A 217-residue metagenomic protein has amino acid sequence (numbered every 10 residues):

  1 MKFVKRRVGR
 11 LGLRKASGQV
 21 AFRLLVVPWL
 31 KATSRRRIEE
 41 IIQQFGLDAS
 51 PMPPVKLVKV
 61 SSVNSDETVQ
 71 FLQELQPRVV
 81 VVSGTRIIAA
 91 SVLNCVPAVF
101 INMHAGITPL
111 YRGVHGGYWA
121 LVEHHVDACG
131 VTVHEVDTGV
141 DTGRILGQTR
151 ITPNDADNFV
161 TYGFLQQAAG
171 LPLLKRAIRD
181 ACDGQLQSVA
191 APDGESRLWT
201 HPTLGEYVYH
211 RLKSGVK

Functional and structural regions predicted by a protein language model:
M1-K217: One-carbon transfer enzymes
